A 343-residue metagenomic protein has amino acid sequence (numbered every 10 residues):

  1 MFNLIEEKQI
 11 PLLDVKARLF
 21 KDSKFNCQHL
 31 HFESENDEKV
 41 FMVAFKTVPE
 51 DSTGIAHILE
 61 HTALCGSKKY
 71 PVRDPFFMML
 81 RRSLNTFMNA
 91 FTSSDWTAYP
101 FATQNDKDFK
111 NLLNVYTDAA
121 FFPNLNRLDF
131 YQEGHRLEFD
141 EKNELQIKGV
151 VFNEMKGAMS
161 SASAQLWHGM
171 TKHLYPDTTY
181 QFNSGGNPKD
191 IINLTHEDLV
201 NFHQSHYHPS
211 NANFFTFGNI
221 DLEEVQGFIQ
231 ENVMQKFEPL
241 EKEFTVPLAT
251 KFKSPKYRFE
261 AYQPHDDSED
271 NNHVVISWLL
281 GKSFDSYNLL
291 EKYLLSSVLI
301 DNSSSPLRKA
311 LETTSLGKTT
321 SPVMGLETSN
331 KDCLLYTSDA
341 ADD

Functional and structural regions predicted by a protein language model:
F2-E35: N- or domain-start disorder-to-order transition segments that initiate the globular core
E33-D118, D129, S160, A164 (+3 more regions): M16/MPP (pitrilysin/insulinase) zinc-metallopeptidase core fold and M16-derived inactive scaffolds
T62, G66-K68, L112-V115, A119-N126 (+5 more regions): Scaffold signal of the M16-like zinc-metallopeptidase fold and its non-catalytic homologs
P123-E154, D221, E241-S254: Acidic/histidine-enriched alpha-helical segments
N213-N272: An aromatic/glycine/proline-enriched structural segment found at the starts of mature extracellular/organellar domains
N272-V274, W278: Polar, glycine-rich mid-to-C-terminal structural blocks that act as macromolecule-binding/assembly scaffolds
Y336-D343: Conserved small/polar residues in nucleotide/adenosyl-binding loops
